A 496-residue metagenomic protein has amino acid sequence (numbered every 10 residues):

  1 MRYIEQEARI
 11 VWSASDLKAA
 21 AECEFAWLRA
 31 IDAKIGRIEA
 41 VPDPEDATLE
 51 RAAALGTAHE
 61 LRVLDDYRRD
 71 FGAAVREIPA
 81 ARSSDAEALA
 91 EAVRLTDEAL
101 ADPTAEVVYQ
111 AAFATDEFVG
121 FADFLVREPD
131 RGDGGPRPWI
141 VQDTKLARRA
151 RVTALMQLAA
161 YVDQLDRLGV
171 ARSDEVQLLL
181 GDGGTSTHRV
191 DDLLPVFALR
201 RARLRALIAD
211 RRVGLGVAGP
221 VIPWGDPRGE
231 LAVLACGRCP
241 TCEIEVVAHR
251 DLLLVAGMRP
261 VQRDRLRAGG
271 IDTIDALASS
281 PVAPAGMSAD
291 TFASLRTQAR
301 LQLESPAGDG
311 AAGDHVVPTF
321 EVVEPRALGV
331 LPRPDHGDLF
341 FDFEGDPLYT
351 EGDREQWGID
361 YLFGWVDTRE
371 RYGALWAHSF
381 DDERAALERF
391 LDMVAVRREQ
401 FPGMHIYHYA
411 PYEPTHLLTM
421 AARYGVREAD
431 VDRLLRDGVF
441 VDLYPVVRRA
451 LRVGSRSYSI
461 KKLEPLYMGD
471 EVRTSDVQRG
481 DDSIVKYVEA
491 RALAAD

Functional and structural regions predicted by a protein language model:
M1-D133: Metal-dependent nuclease catalytic cores that hydrolyze phosphodiester bonds in DNA/RNA, characterized by
K34-G36, D192-P195, R354-L362, M420-E428 (+1 more regions): Short secondary-structure boundary/capping segments
L100-R203, G358-G364, R369-A386: Mg2+/Mn2+-dependent nuclease catalytic core
A105-F113, H336-P347, D442: Two-metal-ion RNase H-like nuclease active-site motif
R131-G135, R151-V190, A429-D432, R436-D496: Active-site-proximal helix-loop-helix substrate-binding element of RNase H-like nuclease domains
D192-R265: Long, highly charged, low-complexity intrinsically disordered interaction regions that mediate electrostatic DNA/RNA
R263-G352, Y361, G373: Long, highly charged low-complexity segments
F343-A422: Conserved non-catalytic scaffold segment of RNase H-like nuclease domains
